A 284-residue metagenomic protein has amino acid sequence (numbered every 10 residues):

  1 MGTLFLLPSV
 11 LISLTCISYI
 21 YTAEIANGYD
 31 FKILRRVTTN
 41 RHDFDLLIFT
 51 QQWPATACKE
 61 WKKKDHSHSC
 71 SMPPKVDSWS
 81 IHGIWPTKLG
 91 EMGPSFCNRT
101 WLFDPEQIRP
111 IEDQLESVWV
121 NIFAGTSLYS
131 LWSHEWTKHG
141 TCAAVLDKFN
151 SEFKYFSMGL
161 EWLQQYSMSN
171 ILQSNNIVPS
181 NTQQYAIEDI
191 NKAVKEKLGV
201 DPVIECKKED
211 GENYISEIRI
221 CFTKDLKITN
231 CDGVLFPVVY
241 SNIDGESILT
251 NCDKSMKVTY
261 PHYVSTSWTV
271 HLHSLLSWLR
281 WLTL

Functional and structural regions predicted by a protein language model:
M1-L4, L282-L284: A positional/structural detector of protein chain ends, strongest at the extreme C-terminus and weakly at the extreme
T3-T22: Cleavable N-terminal signal peptides of Sec/SRP-targeted secreted and luminal proteins
L6-S9, D45-L47, S78, R219: Beta-sheet entry/capping signal
Y21-K32: Cleaved targeting-peptide boundary
A23, L115-E116, V120-L284: C-terminal, well-folded lobe of enzymatic/effector domains
K32-G125, K197: Betabetaalpha-Me/HNH-type nuclease active-site subdomain
